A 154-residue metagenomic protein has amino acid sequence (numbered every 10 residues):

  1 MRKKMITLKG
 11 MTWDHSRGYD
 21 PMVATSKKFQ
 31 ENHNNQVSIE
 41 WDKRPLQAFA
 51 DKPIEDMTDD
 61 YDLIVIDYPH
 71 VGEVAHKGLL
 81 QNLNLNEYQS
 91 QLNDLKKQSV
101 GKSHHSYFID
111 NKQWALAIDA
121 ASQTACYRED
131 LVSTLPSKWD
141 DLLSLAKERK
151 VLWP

Functional and structural regions predicted by a protein language model:
K3-S16, V37-D42, L63, K150-P154: Short, well-ordered beta-strand elements
M11-H15, A115-D119, Y127-E129, T134 (+1 more regions): Short beta-strand->loop
H15-Q36: Short, polar/charged alpha-helical segment
P21-A24, S137, D141: Extracytoplasmic/secreted proteins, especially bacterial periplasmic and envelope-associated proteins
N34-Q98: Extracytoplasmic "Venus flytrap"/periplasmic binding protein-like
V71-T124, T134-L135, D140: Hinge/lid segment of periplasmic solute-binding proteins
L143-E148: A short, conserved alpha-helix in the catalytic core of glycosyltransferases
